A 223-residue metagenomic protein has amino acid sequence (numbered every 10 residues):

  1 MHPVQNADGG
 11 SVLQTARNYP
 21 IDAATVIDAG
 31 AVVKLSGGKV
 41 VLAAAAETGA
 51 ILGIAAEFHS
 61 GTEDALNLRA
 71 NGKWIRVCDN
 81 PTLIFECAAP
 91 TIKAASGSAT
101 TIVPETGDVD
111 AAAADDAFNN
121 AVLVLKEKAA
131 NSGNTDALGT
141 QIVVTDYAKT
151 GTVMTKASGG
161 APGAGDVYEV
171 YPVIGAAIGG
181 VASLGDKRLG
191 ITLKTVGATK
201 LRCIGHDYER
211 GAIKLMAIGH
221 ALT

Functional and structural regions predicted by a protein language model:
M1-T223: Surface-exposed, low-hydrophobicity beta-strand/loop segments enriched in small/polar/acidic residues
